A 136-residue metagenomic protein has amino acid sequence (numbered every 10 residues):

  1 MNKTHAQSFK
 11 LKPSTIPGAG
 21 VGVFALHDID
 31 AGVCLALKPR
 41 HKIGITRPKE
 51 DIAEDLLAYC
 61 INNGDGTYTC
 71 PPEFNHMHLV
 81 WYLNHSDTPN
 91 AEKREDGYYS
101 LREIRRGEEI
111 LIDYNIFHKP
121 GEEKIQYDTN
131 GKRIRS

Functional and structural regions predicted by a protein language model:
M1-S136: Conserved catalytic SET/PR domain of SAM-dependent protein methyltransferases, capturing the structural core that binds
